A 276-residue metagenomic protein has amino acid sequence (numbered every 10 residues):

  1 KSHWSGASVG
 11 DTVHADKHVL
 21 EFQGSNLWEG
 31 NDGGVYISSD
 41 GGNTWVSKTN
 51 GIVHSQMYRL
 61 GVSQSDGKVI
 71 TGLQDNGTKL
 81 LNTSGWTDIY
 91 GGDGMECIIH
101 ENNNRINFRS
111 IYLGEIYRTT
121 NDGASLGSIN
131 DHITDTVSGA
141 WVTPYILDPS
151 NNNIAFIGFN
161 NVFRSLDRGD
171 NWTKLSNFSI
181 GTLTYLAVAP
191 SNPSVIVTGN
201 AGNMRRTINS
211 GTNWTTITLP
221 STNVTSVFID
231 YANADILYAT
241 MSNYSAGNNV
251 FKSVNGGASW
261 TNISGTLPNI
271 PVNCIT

Functional and structural regions predicted by a protein language model:
K1-T276: Beta-propeller blade termini and top-face loops
